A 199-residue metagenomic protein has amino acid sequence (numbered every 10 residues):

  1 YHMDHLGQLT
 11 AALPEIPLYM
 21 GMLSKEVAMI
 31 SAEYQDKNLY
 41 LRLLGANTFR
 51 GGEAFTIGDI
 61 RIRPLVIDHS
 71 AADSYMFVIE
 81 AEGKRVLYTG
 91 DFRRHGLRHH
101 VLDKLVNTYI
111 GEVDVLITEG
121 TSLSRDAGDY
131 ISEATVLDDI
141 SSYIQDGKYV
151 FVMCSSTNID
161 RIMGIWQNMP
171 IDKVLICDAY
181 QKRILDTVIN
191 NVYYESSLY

Functional and structural regions predicted by a protein language model:
D4-D160, G164: His/Asp/Glu-rich metal-coordinating catalytic cores of metallo-dependent phosphodiesterases/hydrolases acting on
Q35, I171-D172, N191: Residues at alpha-helix termini
A46-R50, L175, Q181: Beta-strand->loop->alpha-helix junctions that form or flank phosphate-binding loops in nucleotide-handling enzymes
L137-I140, M169-I176: Short, electropositive alpha-helical surface patch
Y149-C154, K173-A179: Short hydrophobic beta-strand segments
G164-N168, A179-Y180: Composition- and surface-driven signal marking solvent-exposed, interaction-prone regions in large proteins
Y180-Y199: A contiguous, basic/glycine-rich beta-loop/short-helix subdomain that forms a polymer-engagement track
